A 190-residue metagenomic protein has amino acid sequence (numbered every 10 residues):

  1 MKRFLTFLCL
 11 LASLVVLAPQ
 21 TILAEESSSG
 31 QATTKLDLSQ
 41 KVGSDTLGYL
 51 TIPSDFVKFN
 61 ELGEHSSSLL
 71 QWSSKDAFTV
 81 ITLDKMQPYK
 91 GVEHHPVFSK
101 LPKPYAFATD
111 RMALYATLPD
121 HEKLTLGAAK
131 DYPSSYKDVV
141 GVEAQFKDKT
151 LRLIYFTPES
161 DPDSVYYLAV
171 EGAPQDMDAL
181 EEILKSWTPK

Functional and structural regions predicted by a protein language model:
M1-F4: Positively charged n-region of N-terminal signal peptides that target proteins for export
T6-C9, V15-T79, F146-T150, D161-K190: N-terminal targeting sequences that direct proteins away from the cytosol to non-cytosolic compartments
E64-S164: Conserved polar/disulfide-associated segments of primarily extracytoplasmic proteins
